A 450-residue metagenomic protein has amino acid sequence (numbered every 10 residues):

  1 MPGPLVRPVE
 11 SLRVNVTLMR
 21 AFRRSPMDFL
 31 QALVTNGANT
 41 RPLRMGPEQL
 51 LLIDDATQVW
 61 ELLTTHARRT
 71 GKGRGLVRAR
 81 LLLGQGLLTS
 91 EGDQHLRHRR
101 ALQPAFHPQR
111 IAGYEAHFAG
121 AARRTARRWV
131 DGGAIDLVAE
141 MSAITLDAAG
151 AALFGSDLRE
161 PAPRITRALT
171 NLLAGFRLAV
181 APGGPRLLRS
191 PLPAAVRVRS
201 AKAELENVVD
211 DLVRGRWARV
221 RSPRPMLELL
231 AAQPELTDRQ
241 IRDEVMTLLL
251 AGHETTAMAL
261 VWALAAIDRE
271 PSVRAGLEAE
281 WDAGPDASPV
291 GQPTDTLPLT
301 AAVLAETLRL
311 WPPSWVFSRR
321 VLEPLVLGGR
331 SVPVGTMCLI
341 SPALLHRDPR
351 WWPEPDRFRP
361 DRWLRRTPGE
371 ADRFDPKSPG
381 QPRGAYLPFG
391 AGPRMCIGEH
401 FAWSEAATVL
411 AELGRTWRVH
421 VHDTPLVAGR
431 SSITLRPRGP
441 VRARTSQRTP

Functional and structural regions predicted by a protein language model:
M1-Q31, R44-Q49, A56-E61, H66 (+5 more regions): Cytochrome P450 catalytic-domain helical core, especially the substrate-recognition surface and oxygen-activation
P8-E10, E115, A119, R167 (+9 more regions): Cytochrome P450 I-helix active-site segment
L18-A38, D211, A287-G328, P349: Conserved cytochrome P450 K-helix E-x-x-R motif and the immediately C-terminal K′/meander segment
V34-T35, A122, T170, D282-A287 (+3 more regions): Cytochrome P450 proximal C-terminal region
R41, V77, H107, R199-A259 (+4 more regions): Conserved cytochrome P450 catalytic core segment spanning the I/J/K helices
T255-E280, E399-W417: Cytochrome P450 catalytic-core helices
I340-K377: Conserved cytochrome P450 K-helix/beta-meander segment immediately N-terminal to the heme-binding cysteine loop
